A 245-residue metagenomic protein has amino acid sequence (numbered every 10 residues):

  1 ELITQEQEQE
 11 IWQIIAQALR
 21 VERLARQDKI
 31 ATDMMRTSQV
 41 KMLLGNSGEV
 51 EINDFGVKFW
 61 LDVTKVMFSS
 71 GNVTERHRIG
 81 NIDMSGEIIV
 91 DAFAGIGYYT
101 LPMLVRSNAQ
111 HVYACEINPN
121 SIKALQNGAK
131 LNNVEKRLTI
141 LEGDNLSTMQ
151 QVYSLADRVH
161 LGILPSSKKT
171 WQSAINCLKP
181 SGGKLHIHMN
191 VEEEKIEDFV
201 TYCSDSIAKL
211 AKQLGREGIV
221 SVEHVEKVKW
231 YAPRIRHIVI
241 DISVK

Functional and structural regions predicted by a protein language model:
E1-K245: SAM-dependent transferase fold signal centered on methyltransferase-like domains, encompassing both Class I
